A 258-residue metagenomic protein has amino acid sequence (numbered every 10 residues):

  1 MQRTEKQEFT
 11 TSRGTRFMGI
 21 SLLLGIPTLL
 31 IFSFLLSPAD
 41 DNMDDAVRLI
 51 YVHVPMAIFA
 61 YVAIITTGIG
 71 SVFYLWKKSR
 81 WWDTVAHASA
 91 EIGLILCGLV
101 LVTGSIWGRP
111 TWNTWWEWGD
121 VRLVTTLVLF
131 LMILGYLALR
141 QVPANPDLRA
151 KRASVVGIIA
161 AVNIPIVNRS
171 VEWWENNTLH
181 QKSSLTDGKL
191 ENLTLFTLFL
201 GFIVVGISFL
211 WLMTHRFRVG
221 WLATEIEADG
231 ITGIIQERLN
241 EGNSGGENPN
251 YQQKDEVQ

Functional and structural regions predicted by a protein language model:
M1-T11, F217-Q258: Extramembrane terminal tails and long inter-domain/linker segments of multi-pass membrane proteins
K6-L22: N-terminal membrane topogenic signal
L23-D41: Alpha-helical transmembrane segments of multi-pass membrane proteins
D44-Y51, W112-T125, R149-A153: Non-cytosolic membrane-interface motifs at loop->transmembrane helix junctions
V54, E172-L210, G230-E241: Membrane-interface transmembrane-helix boundary segments in multi-pass integral membrane proteins
M56-G70, L127-R140, F196-T214: Hydrophobic cores of alpha-helical transmembrane segments in multi-pass inner/ER membrane proteins, independent
I92-R140: Membrane-interface helix-loop-helix modules in multi-pass inner-membrane proteins
A153-R169: Hydrophobic alpha-helical membrane-insertion segments
